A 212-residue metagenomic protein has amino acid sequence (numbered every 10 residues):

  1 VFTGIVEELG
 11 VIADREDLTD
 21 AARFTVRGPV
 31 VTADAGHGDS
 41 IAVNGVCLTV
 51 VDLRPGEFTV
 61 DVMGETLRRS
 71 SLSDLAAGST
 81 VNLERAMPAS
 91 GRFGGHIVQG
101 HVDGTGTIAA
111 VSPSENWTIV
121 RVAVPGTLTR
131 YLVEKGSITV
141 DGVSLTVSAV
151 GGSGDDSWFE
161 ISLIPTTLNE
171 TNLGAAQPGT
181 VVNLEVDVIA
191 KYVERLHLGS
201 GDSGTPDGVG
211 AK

Functional and structural regions predicted by a protein language model:
V1-K212: Conserved loop->alpha-helix
